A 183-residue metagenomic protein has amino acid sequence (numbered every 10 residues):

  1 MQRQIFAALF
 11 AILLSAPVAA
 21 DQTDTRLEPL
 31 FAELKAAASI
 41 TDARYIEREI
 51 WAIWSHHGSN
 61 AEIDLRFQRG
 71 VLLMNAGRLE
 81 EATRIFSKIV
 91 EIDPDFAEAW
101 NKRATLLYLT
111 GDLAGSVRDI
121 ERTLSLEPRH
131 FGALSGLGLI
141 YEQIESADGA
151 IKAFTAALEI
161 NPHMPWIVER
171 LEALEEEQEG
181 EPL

Functional and structural regions predicted by a protein language model:
A52-S55, V90-E91, R122-S125, L158-E159: Conserved structural position within tetratricopeptide repeats
H56, N75, L109-T110, Q143-I144 (+1 more regions): Register position in tetratricopeptide repeats
I63, A97-E98, F131-G132, P165-W166: Helix-start (N-cap) detector for alpha-helical repeat units in TPR-like alpha-solenoids, especially tetratricopeptide
